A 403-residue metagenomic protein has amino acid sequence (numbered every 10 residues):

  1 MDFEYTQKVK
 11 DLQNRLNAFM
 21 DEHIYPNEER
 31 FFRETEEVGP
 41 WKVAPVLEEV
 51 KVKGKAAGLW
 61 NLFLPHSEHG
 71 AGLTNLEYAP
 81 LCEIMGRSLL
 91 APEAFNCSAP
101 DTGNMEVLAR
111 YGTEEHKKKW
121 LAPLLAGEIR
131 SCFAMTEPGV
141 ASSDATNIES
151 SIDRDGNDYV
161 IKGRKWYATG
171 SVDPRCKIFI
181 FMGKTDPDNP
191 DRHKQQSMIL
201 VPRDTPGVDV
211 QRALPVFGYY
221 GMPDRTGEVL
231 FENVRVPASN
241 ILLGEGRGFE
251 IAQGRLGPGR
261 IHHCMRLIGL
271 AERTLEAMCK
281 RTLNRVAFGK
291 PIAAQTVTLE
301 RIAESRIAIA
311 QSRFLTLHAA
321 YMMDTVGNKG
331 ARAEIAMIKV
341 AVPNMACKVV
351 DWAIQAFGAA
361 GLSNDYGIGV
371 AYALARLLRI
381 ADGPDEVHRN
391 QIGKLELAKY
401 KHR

Functional and structural regions predicted by a protein language model:
M1-A91, S98, Y111-H116, P123-E128 (+5 more regions): Alpha-helical interface subdomain recognition
G70-L73, S142, V210, N240-E245: Cytochrome P450 core scaffold surrounding the K-helix E-X-X-R motif and the conserved "meander" helix-loop region
S98-M105: Short, conserved phosphate-binding/catalytic loop or strand-edge motifs used in phosphoryl-/nucleotidyl-transfer
M105-Y111, F133-A134, D188: Flexible, glycine-rich active-site loops centered on histidine and acidic residues that chelate a metal or position
G127-T136, F181-M182: A short, Trp-centered hydrophobic/proline-enriched beta-strand micro-motif
G139-S143, G170-P174, N189-P190, F217-R225: Short Gly/Pro-enriched turn/cap motifs at secondary-structure boundaries
N147, P206-R235: Flexible, small-/acidic-enriched active-site or ligand-binding loops
N157-D158, K162-Q211: A short core secondary-structure module
